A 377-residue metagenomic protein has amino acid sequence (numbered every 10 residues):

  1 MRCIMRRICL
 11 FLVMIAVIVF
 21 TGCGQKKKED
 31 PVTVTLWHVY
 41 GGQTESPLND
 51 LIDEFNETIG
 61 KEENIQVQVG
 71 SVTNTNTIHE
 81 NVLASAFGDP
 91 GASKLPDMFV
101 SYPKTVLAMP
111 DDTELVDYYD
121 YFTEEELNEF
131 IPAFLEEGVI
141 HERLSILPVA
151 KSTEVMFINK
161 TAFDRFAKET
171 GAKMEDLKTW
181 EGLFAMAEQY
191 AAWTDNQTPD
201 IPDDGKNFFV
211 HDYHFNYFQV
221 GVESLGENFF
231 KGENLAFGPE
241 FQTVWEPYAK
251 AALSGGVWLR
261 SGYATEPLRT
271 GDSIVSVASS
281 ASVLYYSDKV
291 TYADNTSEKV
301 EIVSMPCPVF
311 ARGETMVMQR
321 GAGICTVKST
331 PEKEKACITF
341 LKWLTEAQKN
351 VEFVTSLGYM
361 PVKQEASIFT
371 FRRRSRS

Functional and structural regions predicted by a protein language model:
L10, V17, C23-V106, A311 (+3 more regions): Conserved N-terminal structural module of periplasmic/extracytoplasmic solute-binding proteins
F87, S254-G256, A293-S367: Extracytoplasmic/periplasmic substrate-recognition and gating elements
D97-V100, I274-S279: Paired acidic/hydrophobic, glycine-rich loop segments that form the ligand-binding mouth/hinge of periplasmic-binding
D97-V155, F184, P199-P202, S297-P308: Hinge/lid segment of periplasmic solute-binding proteins
V106-P110, S280-E298: A ligand-binding cleft/hinge motif common to bilobed small-molecule-binding domains
D120-F130, A172-D176, I201-D203, N207-F208 (+4 more regions): Short, solvent-exposed loop/beta-turn-alpha elements that line the ligand-binding surface or hinge of extracytoplasmic
H141-V149, E154, E181-N234: Extracytoplasmic/periplasmic solute-binding protein
F184-A191, F230-G262, C307: Glycine-centered hinge/linker elements that transmit conformational signals in sensory and ligand-binding systems
